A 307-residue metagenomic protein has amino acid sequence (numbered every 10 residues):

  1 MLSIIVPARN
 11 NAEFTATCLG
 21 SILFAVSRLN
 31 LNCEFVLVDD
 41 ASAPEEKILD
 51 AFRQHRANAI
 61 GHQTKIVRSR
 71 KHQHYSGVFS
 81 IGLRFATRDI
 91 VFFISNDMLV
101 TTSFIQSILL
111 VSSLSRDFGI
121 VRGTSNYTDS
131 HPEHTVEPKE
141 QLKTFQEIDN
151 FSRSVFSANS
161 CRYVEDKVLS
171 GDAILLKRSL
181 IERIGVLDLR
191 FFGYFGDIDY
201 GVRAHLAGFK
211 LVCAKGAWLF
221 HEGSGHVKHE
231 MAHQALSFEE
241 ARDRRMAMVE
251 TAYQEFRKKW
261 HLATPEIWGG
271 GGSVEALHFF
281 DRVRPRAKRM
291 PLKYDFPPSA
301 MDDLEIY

Functional and structural regions predicted by a protein language model:
L2-C18, A25, V38, V111: A conserved hydrophobic helix/loop-capping motif in glycosyltransferases and polysaccharide synthases
I22-R68: Acidic donor-binding segment of Leloir-type glycosyltransferases
S69-A86: Glycine-rich, basic loop-to-helix element that forms the pyrophosphate-binding segment of sugar-nucleotide handling
V91: Short aromatic/hydrophobic "clamp" motif used to bind/position activated sugar donors
L99-L142: Conserved donor NDP-sugar-binding/catalytic core segment of glycosyltransferases
D129, V202, L206-Y307: Active-site-adjacent helix/loop segment of glycosyltransferases that harbors family-specific signature motifs
R153-L176: A recurrent flexible, glycine/aromatic-enriched loop bordering the glycosyltransferase active site that acts as
G193-D199: Acidic donor-binding loop at a coil-to-helix junction in glycosyltransferase catalytic cores that engages
